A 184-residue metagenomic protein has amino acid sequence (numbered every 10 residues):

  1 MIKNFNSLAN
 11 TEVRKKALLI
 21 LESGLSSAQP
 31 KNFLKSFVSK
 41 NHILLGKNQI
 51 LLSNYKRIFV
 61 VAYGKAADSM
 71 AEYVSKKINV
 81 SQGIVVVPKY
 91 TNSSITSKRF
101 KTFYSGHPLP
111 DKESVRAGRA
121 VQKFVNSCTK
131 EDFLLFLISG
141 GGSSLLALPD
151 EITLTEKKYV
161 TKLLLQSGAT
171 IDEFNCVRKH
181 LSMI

Functional and structural regions predicted by a protein language model:
M1-S139, S143-I184: N-terminal loops that bind phosphate or other acidic moieties and the adjacent beta-alpha structural core
